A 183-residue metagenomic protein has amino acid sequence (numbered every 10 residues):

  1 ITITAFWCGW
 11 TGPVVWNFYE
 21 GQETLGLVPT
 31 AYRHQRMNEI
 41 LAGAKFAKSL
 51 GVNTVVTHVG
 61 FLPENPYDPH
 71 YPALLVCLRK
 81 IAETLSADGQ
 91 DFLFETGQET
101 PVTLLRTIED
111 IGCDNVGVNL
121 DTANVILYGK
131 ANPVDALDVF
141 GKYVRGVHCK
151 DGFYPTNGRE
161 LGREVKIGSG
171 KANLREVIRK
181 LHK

Functional and structural regions predicted by a protein language model:
I1, Q35, L174: Aromatic- and glycine-enriched glycan-recognition loops and surfaces that form the carbohydrate-binding subsites
T2, N53, R145: Short acidic/polar active-site loop segments enriched in Thr and Asp
T2-V15: Glycine-rich, aromatic-flanked loop segments that form ligand/cofactor-binding clefts across common enzyme folds
F6, P69, L75-K171, R175 (+1 more regions): Acidic/histidine-rich catalytic cores of soluble enzymes
P13-G117: Active-site acidic/histidine proton-transfer and metal-coordination neighborhood in alpha/beta enzyme cores
K183: Short acidic/histidine-rich active-site segments
